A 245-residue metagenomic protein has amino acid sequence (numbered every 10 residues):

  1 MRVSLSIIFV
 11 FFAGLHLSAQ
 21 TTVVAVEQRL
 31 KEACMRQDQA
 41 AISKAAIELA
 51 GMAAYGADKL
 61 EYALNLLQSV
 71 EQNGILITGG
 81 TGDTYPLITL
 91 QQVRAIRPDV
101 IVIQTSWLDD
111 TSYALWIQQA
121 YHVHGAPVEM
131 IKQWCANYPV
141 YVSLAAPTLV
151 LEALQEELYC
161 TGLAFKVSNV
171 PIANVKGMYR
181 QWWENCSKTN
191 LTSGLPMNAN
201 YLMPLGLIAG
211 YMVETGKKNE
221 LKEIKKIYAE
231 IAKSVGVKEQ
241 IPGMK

Functional and structural regions predicted by a protein language model:
M1-T22: Bacterial Sec-dependent N-terminal signal peptides
Q20-Q72, Q91-K245: ER/secretory pathway lumenal C-terminal domains and tails of membrane proteins involved in glycoprotein biogenesis
T81-D83: Short beta->alpha connector loops
Y85-L87: Phosphate- and divalent-cation-binding pockets in alpha/beta enzyme and binding domains that engage nucleotide-derived
